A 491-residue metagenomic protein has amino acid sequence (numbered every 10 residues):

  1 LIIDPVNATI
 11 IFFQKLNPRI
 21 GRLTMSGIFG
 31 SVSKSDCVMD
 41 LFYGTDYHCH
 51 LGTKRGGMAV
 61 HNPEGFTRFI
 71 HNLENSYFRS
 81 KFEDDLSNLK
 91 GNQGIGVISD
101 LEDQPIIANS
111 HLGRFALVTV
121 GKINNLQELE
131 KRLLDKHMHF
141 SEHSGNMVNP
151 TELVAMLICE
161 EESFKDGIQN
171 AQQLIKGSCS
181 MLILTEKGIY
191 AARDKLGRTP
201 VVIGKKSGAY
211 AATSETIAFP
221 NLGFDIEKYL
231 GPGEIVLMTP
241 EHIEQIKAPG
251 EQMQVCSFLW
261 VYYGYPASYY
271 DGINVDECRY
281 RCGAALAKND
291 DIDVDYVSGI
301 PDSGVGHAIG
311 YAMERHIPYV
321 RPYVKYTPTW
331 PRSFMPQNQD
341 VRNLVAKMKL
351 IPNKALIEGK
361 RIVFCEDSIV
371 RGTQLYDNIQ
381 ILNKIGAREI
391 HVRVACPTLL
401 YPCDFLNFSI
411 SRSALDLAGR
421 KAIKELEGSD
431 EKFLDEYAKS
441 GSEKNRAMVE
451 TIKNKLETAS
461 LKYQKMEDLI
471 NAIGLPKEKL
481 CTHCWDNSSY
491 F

Functional and structural regions predicted by a protein language model:
L1-T24: N-terminal amphipathic/basic-hydrophobic helices that include classical n-h-c signal peptides and signal-anchor
R19-G231, L237-V294, I300: Conserved short alpha-helical segments that host acidic/polar catalytic motifs at enzyme active sites
D36-V38, N125, Y190, R198-T199 (+7 more regions): Flexible loop/turn segments at secondary-structure boundaries
K187-G188, G223-Y229, I379-F491: PRPP-dependent phosphoribosyltransferase catalytic core
V297, G304-Y311, R315, Y319 (+1 more regions): Extended, hydrophobic alpha-helical segments in both membrane/secreted and soluble proteins
H316-I362, G372, L400-R412: Short, glycine/charge-rich flexible loops or terminal/linker lids adjacent to PRPP-binding catalytic cores
L350-A355, K360-Q380, K421-D430: Phosphate/diphosphate-binding loops
